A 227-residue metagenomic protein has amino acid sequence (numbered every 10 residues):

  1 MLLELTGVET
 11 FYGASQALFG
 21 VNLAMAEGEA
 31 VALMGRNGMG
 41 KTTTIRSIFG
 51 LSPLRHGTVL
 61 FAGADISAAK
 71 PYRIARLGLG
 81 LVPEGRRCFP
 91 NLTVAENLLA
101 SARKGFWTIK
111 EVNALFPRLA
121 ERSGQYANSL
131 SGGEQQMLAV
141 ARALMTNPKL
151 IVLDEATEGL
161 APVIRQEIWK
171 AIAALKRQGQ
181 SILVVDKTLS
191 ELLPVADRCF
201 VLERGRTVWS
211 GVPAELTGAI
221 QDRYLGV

Functional and structural regions predicted by a protein language model:
M34-R36: The feature captures the beta-strand-to-loop junction immediately N-terminal to the Walker
F49: Helix-to-loop junction immediately C-terminal to a conserved catalytic motif
G57-A64, L77, W107-A114, W209-G211: Conserved ABC transporter NBD signature motif
D65-R86, I109, E121-Q125, R177 (+1 more regions): ABC ATPase NBD coupling module
Y126-L130, E134: Conserved ABC ATPase signature
A143-L144: ABC ATPase C-loop
E155-A156: Walker B catalytic motif
